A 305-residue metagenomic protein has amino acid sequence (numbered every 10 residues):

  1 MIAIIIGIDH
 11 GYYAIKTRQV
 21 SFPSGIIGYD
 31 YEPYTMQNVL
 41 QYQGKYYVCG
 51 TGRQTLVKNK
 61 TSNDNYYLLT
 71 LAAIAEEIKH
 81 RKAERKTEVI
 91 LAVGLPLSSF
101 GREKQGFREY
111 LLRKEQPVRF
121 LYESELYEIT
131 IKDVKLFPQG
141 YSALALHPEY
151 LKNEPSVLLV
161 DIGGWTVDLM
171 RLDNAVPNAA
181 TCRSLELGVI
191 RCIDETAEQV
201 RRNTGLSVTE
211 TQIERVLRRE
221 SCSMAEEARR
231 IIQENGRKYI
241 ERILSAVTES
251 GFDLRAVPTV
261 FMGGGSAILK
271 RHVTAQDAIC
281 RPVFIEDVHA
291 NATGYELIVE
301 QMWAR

Functional and structural regions predicted by a protein language model:
M1-V157, V176-R191, N203, T211-R305: Nucleotide/phosphate-binding catalytic cleft detector across ATP-hydrolyzing and phosphate-transferring enzymes
I162-D168: Ser/Thr-glycine-rich phosphate-binding loops at phosphate-binding pockets of nucleotides, nucleotide cofactors
L169-N174: PRPP/pyrophosphate-binding module of the type I phosphoribosyltransferase fold
Q199: A contiguous pocket-lining binding segment that forms or flanks enzyme active sites
